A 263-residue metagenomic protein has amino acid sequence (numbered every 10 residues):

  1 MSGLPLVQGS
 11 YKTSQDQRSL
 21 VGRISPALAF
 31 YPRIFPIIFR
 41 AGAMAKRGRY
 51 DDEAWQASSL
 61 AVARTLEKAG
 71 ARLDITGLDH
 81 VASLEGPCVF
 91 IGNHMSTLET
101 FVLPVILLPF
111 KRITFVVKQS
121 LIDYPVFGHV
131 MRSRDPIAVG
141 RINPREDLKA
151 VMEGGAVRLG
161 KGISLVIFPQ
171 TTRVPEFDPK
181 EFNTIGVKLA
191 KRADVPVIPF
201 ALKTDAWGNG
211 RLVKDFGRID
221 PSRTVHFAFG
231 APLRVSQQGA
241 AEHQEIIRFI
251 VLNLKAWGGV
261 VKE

Functional and structural regions predicted by a protein language model:
M1-P87, V102: Membrane-anchoring hydrophobic helices of lipid-metabolizing enzymes
A29-M44, L84-N143: Catalytic core of membrane glycerolipid acyltransferases/transacylases, capturing the structured, soluble-facing
R47-L78, K111-E153: Membrane-interfacial amphipathic helices and adjacent loop/beta segments that form the lipid-substrate binding surface
G77, F127-G128, S164, P175-A241: A cross-family acyltransferase "interaction/gating" segment
P87-V89, G162-F168: Residue-level preference for the first positions of well-ordered beta-strands
M95, E99, D147, D178-F182: Short, glycine/acidic-rich beta->alpha junctions
I106, V130, V157, K188-L189: Hydrophobic/aromatic ligand-binding patch that stacks against planar heteroaromatic rings of cofactors or nucleotides
T171: Active-site metal-binding loops of divalent metal-dependent hydrolases
